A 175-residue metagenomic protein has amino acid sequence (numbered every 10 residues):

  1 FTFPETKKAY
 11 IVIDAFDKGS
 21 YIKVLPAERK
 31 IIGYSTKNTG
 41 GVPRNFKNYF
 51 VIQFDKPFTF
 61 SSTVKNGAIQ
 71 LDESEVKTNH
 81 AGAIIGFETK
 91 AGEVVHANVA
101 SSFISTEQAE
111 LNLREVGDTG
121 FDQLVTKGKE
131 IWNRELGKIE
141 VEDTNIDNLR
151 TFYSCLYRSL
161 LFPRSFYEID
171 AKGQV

Functional and structural regions predicted by a protein language model:
T2-V175: Beta-sandwich/jelly-roll carbohydrate-recognition scaffolds of carbohydrate-active enzymes
